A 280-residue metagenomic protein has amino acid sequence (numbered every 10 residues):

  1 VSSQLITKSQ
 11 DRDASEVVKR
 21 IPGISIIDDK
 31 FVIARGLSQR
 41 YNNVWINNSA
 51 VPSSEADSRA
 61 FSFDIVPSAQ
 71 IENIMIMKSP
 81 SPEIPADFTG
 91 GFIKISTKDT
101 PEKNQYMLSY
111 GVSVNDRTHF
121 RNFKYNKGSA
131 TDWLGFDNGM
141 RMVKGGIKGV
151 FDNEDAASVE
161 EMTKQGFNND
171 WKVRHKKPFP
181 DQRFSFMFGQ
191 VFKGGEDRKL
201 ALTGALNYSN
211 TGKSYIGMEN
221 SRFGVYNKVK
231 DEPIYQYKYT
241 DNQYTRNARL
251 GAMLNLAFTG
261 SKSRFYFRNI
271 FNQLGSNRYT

Functional and structural regions predicted by a protein language model:
V1, P82-Q182, R198-A201, N210-G212: N-terminal, post-signal-peptide soluble/periplasmic segments of Gram-negative outer-membrane pore/transport systems
V1-R12, V32-G36, H175-K177: Short, polar/charged loop or turn motifs at beta-strand boundaries
V1-T7, Q39-W45, S49, S54: N-terminal periplasmic "start-of-domain" segments of outer-membrane beta-barrel proteins
A14-V17, V32-I33, F61-I65, I76 (+1 more regions): N-terminal periplasmic accessory domains that precede and gate Gram-negative outer-membrane beta-barrel machines
R20-P22, S49-S79, K98, K124: Short acidic/polar hinge/loop motifs at secondary-structure boundaries that mediate gating or recognition
F31, N73, K78, F92 (+2 more regions): Membrane-embedded beta-strand positions in outer-membrane beta-barrel channels/transporters
W45, N73, Q105-S109, A201-A205 (+1 more regions): Residue-level detector of the transmembrane beta-barrel scaffold of outer-membrane proteins
M162-Y279: Transmembrane beta-barrel wall of Gram-negative outer-membrane proteins
